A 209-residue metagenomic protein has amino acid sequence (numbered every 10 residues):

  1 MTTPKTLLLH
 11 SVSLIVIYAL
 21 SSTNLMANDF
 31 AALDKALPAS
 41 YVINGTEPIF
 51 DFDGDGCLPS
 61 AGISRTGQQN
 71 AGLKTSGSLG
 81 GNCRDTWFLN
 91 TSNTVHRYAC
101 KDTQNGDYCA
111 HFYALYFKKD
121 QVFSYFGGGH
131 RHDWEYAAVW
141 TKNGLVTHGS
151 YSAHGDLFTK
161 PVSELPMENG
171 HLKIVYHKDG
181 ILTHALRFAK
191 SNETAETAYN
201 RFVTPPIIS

Functional and structural regions predicted by a protein language model:
M1-P4, V122-S124: Short secondary-structure boundary micro-motifs
T2-V12: Bacterial N-terminal signal peptides that target proteins for export
S11-A19: Bacterial N-terminal signal peptides
L14, N24-L25: Cleavable N-terminal signal peptides
L25-E135, T141, G149-S209: A domain-level signal for the mature, folded cores of soluble proteins
